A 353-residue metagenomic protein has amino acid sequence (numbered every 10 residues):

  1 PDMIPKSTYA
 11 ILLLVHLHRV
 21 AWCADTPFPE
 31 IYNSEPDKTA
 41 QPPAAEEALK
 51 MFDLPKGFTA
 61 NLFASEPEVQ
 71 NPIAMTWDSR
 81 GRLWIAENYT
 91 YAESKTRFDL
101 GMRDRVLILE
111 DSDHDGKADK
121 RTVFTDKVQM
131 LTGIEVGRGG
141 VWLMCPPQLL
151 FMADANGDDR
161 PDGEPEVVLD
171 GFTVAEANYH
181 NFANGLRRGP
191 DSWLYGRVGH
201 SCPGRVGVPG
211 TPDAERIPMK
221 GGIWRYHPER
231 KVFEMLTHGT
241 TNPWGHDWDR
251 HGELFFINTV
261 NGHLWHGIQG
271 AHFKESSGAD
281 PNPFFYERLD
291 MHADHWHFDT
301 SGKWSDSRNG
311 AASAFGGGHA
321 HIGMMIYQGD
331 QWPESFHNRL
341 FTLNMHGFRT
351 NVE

Functional and structural regions predicted by a protein language model:
P1-D2, E353: Short, compositionally biased segments
I4-C23: Sec-dependent N-terminal signal peptides of Gram-negative exported proteins
C23-E353: Beta-propeller domains with acidic blade repeats across secreted/periplasmic ectodomains and cytosolic WD/CNH propellers
